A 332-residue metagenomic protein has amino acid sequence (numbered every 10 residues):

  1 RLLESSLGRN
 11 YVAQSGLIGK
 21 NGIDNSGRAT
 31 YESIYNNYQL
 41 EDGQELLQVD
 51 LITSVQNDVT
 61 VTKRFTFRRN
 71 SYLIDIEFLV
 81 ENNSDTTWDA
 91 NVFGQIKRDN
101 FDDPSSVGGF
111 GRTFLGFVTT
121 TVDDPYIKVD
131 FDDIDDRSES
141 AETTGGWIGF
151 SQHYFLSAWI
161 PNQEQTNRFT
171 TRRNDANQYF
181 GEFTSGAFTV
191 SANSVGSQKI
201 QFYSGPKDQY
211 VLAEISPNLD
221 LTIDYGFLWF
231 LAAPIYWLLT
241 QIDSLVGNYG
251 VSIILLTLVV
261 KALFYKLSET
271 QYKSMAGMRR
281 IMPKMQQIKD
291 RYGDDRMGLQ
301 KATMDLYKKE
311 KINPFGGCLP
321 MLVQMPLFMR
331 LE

Functional and structural regions predicted by a protein language model:
R1-L221: Soluble non-transmembrane domains of integral membrane proteins
F78, A90-G111, S151, Y179 (+1 more regions): Helix-loop-helix
